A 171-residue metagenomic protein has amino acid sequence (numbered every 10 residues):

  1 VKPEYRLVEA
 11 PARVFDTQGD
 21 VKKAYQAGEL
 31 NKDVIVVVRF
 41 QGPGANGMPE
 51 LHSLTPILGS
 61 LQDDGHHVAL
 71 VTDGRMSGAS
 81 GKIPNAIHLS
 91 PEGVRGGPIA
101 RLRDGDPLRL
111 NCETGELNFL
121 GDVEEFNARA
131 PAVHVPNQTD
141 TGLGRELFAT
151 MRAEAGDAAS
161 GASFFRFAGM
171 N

Functional and structural regions predicted by a protein language model:
V1-N171: Feature captures the catalytic cores and cofactor-binding loops of soluble hydro-lyases/lyases that act on carboxylate
